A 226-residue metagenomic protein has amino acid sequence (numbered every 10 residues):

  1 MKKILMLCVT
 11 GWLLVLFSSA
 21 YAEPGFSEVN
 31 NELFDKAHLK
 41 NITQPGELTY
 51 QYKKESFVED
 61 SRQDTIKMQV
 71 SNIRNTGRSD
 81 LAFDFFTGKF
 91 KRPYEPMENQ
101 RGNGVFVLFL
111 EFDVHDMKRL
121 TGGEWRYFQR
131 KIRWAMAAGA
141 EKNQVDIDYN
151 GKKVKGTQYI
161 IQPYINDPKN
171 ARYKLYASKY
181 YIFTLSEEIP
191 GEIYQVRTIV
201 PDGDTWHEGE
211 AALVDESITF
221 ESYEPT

Functional and structural regions predicted by a protein language model:
M1-C8: Bacterial N-terminal signal peptides that target proteins for export
C8-L16: Bacterial N-terminal signal peptides
F17-A22: Sec/Tat signal peptide C-region and signal peptidase I cleavage site
E23-M97, G123-T226: Acidic, serine/threonine-rich low-complexity disordered tracts
T87-D116: Surface-exposed, glycine/proline- and aromatic-rich loop segments on solvent-exposed faces across compartments
F112-R126: Extracellular/luminal beta-rich ligand-recognition and adhesion surfaces characterized by aromatic-Gly/Pro-enriched
